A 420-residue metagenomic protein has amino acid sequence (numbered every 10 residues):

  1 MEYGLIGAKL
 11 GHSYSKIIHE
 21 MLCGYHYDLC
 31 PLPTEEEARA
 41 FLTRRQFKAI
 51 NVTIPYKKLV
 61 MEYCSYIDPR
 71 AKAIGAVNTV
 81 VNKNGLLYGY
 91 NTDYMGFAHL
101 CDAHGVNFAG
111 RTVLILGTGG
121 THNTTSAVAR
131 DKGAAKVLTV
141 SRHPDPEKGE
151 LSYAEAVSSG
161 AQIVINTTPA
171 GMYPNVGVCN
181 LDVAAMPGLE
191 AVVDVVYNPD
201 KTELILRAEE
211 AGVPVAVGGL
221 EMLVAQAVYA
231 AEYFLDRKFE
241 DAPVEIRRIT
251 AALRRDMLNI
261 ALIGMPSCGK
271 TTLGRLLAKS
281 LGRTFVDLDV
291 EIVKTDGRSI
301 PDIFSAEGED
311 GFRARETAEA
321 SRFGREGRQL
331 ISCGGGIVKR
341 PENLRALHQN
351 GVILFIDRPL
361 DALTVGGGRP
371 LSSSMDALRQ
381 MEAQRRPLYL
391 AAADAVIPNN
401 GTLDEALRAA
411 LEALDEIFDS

Functional and structural regions predicted by a protein language model:
E2-H104, P199-K201, I205-R207, A211-V217 (+1 more regions): Phosphate/diphosphate ligand-binding glycine-rich loop within oxidoreductases
G7, G89-Y94, C101-D102, V106 (+3 more regions): Glycine-rich adenosine-cofactor-binding loop
P31, V195-L258, N399: Adenosine-phosphate binding glycine-rich loop
D131-G149, D289-D296: NAD(P)-binding Rossmann-fold cofactor-contacting core
K148-A216, I337-N343: Rossmann-like adenosine-cofactor binding region
V244-R255, L276, S280, E326 (+2 more regions): NTP-dependent small-molecule kinase module
V290-H348: ATP-dependent small-molecule kinase phosphotransfer cores that center on conserved nucleotide phosphate-binding segments
Q349-L388, A395: A glycine- and Lys/Arg-enriched "phosphate-lid" helix/loop adjacent to the NTP-binding pocket of small-molecule kinases
